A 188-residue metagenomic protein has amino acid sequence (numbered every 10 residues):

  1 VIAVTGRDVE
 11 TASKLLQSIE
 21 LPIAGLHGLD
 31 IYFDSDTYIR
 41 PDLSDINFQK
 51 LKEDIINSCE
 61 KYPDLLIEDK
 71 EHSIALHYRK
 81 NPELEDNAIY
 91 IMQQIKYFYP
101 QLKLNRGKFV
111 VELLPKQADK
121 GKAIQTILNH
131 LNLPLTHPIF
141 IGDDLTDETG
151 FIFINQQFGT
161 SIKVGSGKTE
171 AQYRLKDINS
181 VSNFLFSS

Functional and structural regions predicted by a protein language model:
V1-D69: Active-site phosphate-binding/coordination module
R7-A24, L84-K103: Substrate-recognition/cap helix-loop segment adjacent to the acidic, metal-dependent catalytic center of Asp-based
E20, Y62, E71, L135-H137 (+1 more regions): A general structural motif
L26, Y32-D54, N105-L135: Substrate-recognition "cap/lid" segment bordering the active-site pocket of phosphatases
I67-P82, K103-L114: Charged, glycine-interspersed solvent-exposed loop segments at helix/strand-loop junctions that cap or gate access
K116, G121-S188: Mg2+-dependent phosphoryl-transfer enzymes with acidic/Ser/Thr/Gly-rich catalytic loops
